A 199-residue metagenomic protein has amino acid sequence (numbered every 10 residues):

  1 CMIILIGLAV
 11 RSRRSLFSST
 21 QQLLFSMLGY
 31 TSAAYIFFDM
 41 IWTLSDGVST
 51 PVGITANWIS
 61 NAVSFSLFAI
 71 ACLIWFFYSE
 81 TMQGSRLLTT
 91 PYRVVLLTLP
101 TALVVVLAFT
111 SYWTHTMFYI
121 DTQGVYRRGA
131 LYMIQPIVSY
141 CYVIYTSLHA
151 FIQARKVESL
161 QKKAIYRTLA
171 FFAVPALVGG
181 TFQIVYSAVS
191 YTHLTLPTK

Functional and structural regions predicted by a protein language model:
C1, L107-L148: Extracellular-loop-to-transmembrane junctions of the mid-late helices
C1-L16, T20-G53, N57-F77, L97-T114 (+1 more regions): Hydrophobic alpha-helical transmembrane segments of multi-pass membrane proteins
I6-V10, I74-Y78, S139-S159: Alpha-helical transmembrane segments in multipass membrane proteins, preferentially the mid-helix core
S12-F25, E80-R93, A154-A164: Membrane-interface helix-boundary motifs at transmembrane edges
L44-P51, Q83-R86, Y112-I120, A154-E158 (+1 more regions): Transmembrane helix-loop junctions in multipass membrane proteins, especially transporters and channels
V52-A62, T122-L131, S190-Y191: Non-cytosolic membrane-interface motifs at loop->transmembrane helix junctions
R128-Y132, I152-F172: Membrane-helix boundary/juxtamembrane motif in polytopic membrane proteins
T192-T198: Conserved small/polar residues in nucleotide/adenosyl-binding loops
